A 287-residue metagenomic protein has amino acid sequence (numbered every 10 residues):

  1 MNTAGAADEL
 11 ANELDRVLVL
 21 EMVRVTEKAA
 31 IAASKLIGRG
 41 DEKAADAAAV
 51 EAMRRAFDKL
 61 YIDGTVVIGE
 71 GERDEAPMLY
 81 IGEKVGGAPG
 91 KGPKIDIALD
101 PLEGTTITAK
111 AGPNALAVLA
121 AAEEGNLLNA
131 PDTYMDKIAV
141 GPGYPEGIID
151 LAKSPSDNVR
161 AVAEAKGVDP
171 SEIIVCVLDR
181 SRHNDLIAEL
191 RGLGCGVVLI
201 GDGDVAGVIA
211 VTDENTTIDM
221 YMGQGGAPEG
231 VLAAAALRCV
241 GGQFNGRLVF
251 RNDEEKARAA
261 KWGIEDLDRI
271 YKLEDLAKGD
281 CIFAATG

Functional and structural regions predicted by a protein language model:
M1-A98, E164, V205-A206, G279: N-terminal subdomain of lithium-sensitive/metallo-dependent phosphomonoesterases centered on the IMPase/IPPase/PAP
E21, V25-A32, L36-G38, A44 (+6 more regions): Anaerobic metallocofactor- and corrinoid-dependent redox/one-carbon enzyme cores, especially those from methanogenesis
D58-K59, K84-G92, D100, T108-G112 (+5 more regions): Solvent-exposed alpha-helices and their adjacent loops that cap or buttress functional pockets in soluble metabolic
V66-E70, I97-L99, T108-K110, N129-A130 (+4 more regions): General beta-strand structural signal in soluble alpha/beta enzymes
M78-Y80, A109-G112, A130-T133, D185-R191 (+2 more regions): Short acidic, glycine/serine/threonine-rich loops at helix termini
K91-E103, I107-L128: DPxDG-like acidic metal-binding loop motif
V118-L199, W262: Acidic beta-strand-loop-alpha-helix segment within the catalytic core of divalent metal-dependent phosphate-processing
D204, E214-F244: Glycine-rich phosphate-binding loop
